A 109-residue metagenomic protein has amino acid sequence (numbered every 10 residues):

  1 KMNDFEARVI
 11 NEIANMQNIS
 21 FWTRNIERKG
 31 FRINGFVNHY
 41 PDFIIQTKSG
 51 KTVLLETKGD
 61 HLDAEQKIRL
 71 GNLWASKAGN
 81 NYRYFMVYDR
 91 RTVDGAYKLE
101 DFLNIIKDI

Functional and structural regions predicted by a protein language model:
K1-I109: Electrostatic, structured charged patches in enzyme active sites and in nucleic-acid/phosphate-binding
